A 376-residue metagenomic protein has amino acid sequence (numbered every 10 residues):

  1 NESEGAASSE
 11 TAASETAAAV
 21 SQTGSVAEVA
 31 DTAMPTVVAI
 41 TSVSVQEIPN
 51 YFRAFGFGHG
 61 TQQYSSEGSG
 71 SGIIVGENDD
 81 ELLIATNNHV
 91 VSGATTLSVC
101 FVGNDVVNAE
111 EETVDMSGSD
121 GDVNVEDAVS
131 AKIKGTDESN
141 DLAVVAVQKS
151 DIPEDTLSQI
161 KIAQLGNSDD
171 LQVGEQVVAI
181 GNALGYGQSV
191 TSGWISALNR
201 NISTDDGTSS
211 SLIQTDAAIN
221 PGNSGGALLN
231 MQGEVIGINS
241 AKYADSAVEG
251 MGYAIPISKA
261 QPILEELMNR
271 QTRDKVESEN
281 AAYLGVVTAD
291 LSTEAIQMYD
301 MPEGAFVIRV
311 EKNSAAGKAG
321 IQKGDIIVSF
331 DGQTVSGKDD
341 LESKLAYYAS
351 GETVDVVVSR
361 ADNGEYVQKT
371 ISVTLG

Functional and structural regions predicted by a protein language model:
N1-G5, N88, I133, Q172 (+2 more regions): C-terminal recognition in membrane/secretory proteostasis and scaffolding
N1-S8, Q22, V26-A30, T36-I40 (+13 more regions): Gram-positive cell-envelope targeting signals
E2-Y51, S66-S71, T95-T96, K132 (+3 more regions): N-terminal activation segment of mature serine protease catalytic domains
A19-E28, G58-A85, E126-K132, K161-Q164 (+4 more regions): A conserved glycine-rich beta-strand in the N-terminal activation segment of trypsin-fold
V43, N87-H89, V102, N182-A183 (+3 more regions): Short, surface-exposed secondary-structure boundary micro-motifs
I48-E67, T113-N124, T136-N140, Q148-L157 (+6 more regions): Gly/Ser-enriched beta-turn/beta-hairpin loop segments
P49, V90, A94-L97, D151-I162 (+4 more regions): Active-site loop architecture of trypsin-fold serine endopeptidases
D79-E81, A85-D141, K149-S150, Q159: Catalytic-histidine neighborhood of serine endopeptidases, predominantly the chymotrypsin-like S1/PA family
